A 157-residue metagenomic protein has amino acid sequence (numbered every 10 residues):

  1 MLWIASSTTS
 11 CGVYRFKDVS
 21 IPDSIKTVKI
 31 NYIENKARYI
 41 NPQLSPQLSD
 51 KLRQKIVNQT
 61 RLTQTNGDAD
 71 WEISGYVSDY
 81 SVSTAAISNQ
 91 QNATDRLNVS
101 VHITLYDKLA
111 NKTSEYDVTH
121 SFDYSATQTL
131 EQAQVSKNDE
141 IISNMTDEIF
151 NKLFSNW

Functional and structural regions predicted by a protein language model:
M1-A5: Sec-dependent N-terminal signal peptides
S6-Q54, Q59-R61, N151-W157: A structural "domain/chain start" motif
F16, N58-Q64, D70-E115, F122-V135 (+1 more regions): Surface-exposed short loop/turn segments
I21-P22, G67-A69: A short beta-turn/loop motif at secondary-structure boundaries
E34-P42, Q128-N138: Second-shell loop/turn segments in exported
S136-W157: Compositionally biased, intrinsically disordered linkers/stalks adjacent to structured regions
